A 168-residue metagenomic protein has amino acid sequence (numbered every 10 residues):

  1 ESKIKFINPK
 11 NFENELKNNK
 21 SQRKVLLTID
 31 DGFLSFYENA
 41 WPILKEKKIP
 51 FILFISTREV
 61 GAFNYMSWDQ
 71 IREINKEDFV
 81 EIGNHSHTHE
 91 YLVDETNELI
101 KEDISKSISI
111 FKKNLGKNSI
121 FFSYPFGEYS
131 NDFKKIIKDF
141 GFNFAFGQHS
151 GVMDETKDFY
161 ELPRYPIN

Functional and structural regions predicted by a protein language model:
E1-V25: N-terminal pre-catalytic segment of deacetylase/amide-hydrolase enzymes
K5, E81, N143-F144: Conserved beta-strand segments of alpha/beta enzyme cores
E13, Q22-V25, L34-Y37, K45-D132 (+1 more regions): Metal-dependent polysaccharide deacetylase catalytic core of the NodB/CE4 family, i.e., the active-site-bearing domain
D30-D31: Noncatalytic alpha-helical scaffolds and linker/capping helices
F54, A145-G147: Short beta-strand and adjacent tight-turn residues that come in two discontinuous sequence segments and form the edges
F126, Q148-S150: Short secondary-structure boundary segments
